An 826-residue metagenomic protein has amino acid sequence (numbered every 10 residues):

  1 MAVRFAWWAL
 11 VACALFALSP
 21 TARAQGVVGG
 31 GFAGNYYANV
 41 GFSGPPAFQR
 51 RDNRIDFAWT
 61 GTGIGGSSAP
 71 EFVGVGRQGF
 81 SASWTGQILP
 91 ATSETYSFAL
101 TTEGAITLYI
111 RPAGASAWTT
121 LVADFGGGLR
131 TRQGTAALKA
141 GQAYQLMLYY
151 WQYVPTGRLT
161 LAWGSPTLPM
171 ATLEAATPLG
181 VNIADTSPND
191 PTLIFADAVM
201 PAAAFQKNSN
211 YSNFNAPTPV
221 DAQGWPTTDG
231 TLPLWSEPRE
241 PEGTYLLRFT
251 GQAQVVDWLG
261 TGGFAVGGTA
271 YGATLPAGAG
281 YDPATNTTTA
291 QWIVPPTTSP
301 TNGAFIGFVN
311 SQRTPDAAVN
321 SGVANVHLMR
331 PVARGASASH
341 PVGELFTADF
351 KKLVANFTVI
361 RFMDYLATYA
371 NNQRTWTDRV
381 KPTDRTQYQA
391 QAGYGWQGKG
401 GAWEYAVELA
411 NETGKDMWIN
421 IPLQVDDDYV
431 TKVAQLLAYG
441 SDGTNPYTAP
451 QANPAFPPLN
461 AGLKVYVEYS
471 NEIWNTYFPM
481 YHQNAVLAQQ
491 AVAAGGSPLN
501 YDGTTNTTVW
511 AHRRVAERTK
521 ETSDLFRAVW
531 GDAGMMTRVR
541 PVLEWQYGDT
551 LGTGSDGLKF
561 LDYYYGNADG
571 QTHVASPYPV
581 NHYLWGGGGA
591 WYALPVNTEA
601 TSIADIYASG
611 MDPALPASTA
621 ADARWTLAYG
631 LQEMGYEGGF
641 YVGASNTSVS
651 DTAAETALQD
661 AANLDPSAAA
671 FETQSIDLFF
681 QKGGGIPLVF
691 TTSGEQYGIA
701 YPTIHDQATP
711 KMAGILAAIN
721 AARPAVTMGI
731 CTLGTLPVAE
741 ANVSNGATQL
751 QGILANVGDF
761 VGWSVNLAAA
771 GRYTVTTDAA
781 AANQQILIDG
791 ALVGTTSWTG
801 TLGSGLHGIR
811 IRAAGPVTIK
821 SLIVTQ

Functional and structural regions predicted by a protein language model:
W7-A17: Bacterial N-terminal signal peptides
Q25-S97, T101-L179, L664, I730-A755: Extracellular/secretory pathway-exposed regions associated with glycan biology
G76-I88, R130-G134, F214-T244, T748-L767 (+1 more regions): Short beta-strands within extracellular/lumenal beta-sheet-rich domains
W84, P90-T102, L148, P241-Q254 (+2 more regions): A short beta-strand element within beta-rich, extracytoplasmic domains of secreted/secretory-pathway proteins
T92-F98, A140-Y144, P241-G243, T298-N302 (+5 more regions): Short tyrosine-centred short linear motifs in exposed loops/low-complexity segments
T101-T120, L161-W163, V255-V266, A781-L792: Short, surface-exposed beta-strand/strand-loop-strand elements in extracellular ectodomains
T120-A143, A779-T825: Beta-strand-rich ligand-recognition modules
A176-Y469, W474-S609, A614-G734, V761-W763 (+1 more regions): Non-catalytic accessory regions flanking glycosidase/transglycosidase catalytic cores in CAZymes
